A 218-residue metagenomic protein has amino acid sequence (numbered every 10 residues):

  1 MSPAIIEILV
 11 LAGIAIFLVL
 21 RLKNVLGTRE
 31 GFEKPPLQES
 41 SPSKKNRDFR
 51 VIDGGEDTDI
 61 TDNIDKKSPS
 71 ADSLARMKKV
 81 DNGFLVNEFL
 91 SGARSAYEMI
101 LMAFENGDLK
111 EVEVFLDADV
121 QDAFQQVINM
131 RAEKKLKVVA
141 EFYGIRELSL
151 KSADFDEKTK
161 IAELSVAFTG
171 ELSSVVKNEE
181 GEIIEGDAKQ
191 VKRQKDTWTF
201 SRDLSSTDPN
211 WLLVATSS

Functional and structural regions predicted by a protein language model:
S2-I5, L9-S95, V176-E180: Juxtamembrane and targeting peptides
L9-L11, L18-L22, L26, L37 (+12 more regions): Generic detector of leucine side chains in alpha-helical contexts
G13, L20, L26-E33, Y97 (+5 more regions): Conserved NTP-handling cores and scaffolds of large molecular machines
L18, A71-R94, A103, K110 (+3 more regions): A composition-biased, non-transmembrane "mature-region" signal
T58-I145, A153: Core segments of small alpha/beta cavity-forming domains
E111-S218: Structured, amphipathic secondary-structure segments that form assembly/contact surfaces in multi-subunit
